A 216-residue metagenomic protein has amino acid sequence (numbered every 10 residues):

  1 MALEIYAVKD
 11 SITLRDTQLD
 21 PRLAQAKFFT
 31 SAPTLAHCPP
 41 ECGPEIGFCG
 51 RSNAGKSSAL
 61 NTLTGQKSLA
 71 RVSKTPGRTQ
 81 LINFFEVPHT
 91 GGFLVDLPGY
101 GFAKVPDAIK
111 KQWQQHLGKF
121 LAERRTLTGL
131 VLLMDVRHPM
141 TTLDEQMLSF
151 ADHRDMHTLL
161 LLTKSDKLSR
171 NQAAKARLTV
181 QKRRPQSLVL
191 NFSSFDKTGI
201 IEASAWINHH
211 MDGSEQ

Functional and structural regions predicted by a protein language model:
A2-K104: Conserved G1/Walker A P-loop phosphate-binding module
L23-L35, K167-Q216: Canonical P-loop GTPase G-domain recognition
P39, N83, V105-P106, T141-E145 (+2 more regions): Short, well-ordered secondary-structure micro-motifs
C42-G43, L63, D107-K110, E145-S149 (+2 more regions): Short, glycine/charged-enriched secondary-structure capping and boundary segments
G77, G101, P139, L168 (+1 more regions): Glycine-/small-residue-rich active-site loops that bind phosphorylated ligands and cofactors
Y100-K110, D166-S169: Flexible beta-alpha connector loops of hexameric P-loop NTPases
I109-Q112, D135: Glycine- and Gly-Pro-enriched alpha-helical subdomains that act as flexible, kink-prone "lid/hinge" or packing modules
H116-S187: Conserved C-terminal guanine-recognition region of P-loop GTPase G domains, centered on the G4
